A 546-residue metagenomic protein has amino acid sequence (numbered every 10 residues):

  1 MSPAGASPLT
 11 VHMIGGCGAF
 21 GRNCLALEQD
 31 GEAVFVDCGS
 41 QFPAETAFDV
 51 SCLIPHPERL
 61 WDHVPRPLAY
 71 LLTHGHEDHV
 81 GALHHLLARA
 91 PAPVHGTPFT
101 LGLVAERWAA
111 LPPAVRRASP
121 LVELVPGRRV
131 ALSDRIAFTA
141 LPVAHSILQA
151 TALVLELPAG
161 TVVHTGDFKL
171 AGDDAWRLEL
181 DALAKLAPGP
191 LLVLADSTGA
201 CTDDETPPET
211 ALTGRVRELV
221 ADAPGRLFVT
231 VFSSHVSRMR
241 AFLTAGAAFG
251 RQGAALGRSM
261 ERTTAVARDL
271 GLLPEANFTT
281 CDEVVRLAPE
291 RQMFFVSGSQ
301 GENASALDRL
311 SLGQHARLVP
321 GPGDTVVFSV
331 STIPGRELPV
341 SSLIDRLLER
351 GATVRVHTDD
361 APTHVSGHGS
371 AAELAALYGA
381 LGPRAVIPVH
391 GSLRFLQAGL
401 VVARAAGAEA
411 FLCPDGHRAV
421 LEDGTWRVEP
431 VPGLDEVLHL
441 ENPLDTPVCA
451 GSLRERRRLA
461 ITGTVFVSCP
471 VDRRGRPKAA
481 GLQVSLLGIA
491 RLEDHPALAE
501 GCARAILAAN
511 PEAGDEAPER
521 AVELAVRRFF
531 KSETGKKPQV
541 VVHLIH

Functional and structural regions predicted by a protein language model:
S2-L71, H76-R286, S305-V319, L338-S341: His/Asp/Glu-rich metal-coordinating catalytic cores of metallo-dependent phosphodiesterases/hydrolases acting on
H12, E28, A131, T139 (+4 more regions): Residues in well-ordered beta-strands of folded domains
V125, P414-G416, K536-V540: Short Gly/Ser/Thr- and Asp/Glu-enriched loop/turn motifs at secondary-structure junctions
R135, A150-A152, T462-F466, G481 (+1 more regions): Broad gene-expression machinery/nucleic-acid interaction feature
T202-P334, P339-T358, T363, G369-G514 (+2 more regions): Hard-cation-handling environments
D515-H546: C-terminal tails and terminal domains of large nucleic-acid-associated and other macromolecular-machine proteins
